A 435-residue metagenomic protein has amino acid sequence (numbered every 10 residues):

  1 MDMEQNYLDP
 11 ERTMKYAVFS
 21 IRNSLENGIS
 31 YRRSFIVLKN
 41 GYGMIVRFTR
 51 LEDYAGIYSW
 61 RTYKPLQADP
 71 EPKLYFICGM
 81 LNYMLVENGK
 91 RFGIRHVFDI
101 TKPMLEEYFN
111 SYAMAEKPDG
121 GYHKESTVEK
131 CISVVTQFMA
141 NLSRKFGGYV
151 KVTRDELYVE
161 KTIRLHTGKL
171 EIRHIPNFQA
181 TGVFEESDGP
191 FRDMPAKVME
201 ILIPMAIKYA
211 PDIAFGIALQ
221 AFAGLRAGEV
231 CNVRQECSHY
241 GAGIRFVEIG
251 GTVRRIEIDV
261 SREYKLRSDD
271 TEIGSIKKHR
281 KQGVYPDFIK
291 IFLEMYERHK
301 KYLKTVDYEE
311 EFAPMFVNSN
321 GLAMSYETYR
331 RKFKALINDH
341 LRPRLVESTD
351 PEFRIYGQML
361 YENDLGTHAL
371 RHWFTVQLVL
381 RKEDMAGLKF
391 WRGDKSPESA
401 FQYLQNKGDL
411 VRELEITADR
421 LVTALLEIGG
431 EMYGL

Functional and structural regions predicted by a protein language model:
E52-G168: N-terminal core-binding DNA-recognition domain of tyrosine recombinases/integrases
R144-Y149, A218-T252: Short, charged phosphate-coordinating catalytic segments
V150-K197: Flexible interdomain linker/hinge and immediately adjacent N-terminus of the catalytic tyrosine-recombinase domain
A196-R226: Basic, Lys/Arg- and aromatic-enriched nucleic-acid-binding interface segment
G250-S319, D339: Basic, alpha-helical nucleic-acid-contacting "clamp/cap" segments
R331-F390: Short, basic (Lys/Arg/His-rich) helix/loop patches that form interaction surfaces in the mid-to-C-terminal regions
R392-T417: Catalytic-site neighborhood detector that most strongly recognizes the C-terminal catalytic loop/helix of tyrosine
D419-L435: C-terminal secondary-structure termini that scaffold catalytic or DNA-interacting sites
